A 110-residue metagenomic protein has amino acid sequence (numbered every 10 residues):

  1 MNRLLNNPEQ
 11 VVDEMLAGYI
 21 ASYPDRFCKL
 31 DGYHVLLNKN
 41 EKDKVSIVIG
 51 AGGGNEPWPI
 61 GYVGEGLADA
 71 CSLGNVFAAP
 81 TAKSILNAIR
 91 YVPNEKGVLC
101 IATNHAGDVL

Functional and structural regions predicted by a protein language model:
M1-I47: N-terminal amphipathic/basic leader segments beginning at the initiator methionine
N7-E14, K42, G54, W58 (+3 more regions): Conserved active-site and cofactor/substrate-binding residues in soluble primary-metabolism enzymes
Y23, G50-G53, A70-C71, A102-H105: Fold-independent oxyanion-binding glycine-rich loops and adjacent beta-strand/coil segments at enzyme active sites
H34-E65, S72: Glycine-rich, flexible N-terminal cofactor/catalytic loop recognition
K44-V48, N75, K96-C100: Structural motif
N55, G61-E95: Glycine-rich oxoanion-binding loops at beta->alpha junctions
N94-L110: N-terminal glycine-/lysine-enriched basic segments
